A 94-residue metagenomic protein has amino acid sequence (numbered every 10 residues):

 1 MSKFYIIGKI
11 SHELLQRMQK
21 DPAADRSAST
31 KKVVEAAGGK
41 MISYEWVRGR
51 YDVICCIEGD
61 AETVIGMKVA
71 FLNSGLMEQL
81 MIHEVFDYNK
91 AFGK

Functional and structural regions predicted by a protein language model:
M1-K94: A compositional/biophysical signature of low hydrophobicity enriched in polar/charged and small residues
